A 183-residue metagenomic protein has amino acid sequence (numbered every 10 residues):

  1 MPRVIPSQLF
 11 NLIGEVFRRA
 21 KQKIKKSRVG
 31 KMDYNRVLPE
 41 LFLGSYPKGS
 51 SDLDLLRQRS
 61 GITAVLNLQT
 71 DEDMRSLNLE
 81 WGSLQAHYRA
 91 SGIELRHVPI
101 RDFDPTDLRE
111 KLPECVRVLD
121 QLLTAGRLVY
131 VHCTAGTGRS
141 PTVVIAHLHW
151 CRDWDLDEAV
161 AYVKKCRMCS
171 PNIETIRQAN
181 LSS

Functional and structural regions predicted by a protein language model:
M1-L9, C169, I173-E174, S183: Intrinsic disorder/low-complexity detector
M1-S27: Non-catalytic regulatory/accessory regions that flank a structured catalytic core
V29-M32, V37-L128, C151-N180: Cysteine-based protein phosphatase catalytic domain of the PTP/DSP
G126-I145: A phosphate-binding catalytic loop at a beta-strand-loop-alpha-helix junction that coordinates phosphoryl groups
